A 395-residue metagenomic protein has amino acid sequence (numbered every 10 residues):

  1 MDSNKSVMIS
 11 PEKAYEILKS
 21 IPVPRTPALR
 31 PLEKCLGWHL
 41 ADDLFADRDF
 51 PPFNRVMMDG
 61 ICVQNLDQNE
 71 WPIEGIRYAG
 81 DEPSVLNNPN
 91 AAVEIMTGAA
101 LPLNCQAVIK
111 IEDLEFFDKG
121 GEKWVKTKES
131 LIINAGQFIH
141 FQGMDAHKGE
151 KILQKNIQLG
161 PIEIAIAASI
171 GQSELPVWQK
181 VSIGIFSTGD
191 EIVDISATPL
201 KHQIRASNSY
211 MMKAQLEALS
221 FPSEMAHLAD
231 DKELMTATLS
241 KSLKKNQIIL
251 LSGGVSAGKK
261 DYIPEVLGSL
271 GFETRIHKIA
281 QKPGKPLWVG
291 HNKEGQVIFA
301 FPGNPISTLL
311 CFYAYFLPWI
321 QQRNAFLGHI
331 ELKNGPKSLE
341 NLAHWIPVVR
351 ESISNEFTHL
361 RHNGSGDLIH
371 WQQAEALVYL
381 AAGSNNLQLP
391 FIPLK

Functional and structural regions predicted by a protein language model:
M1-L18, T198-L200, I204, N208 (+4 more regions): N-terminal intrinsically disordered, low-complexity, charge/repeat-rich segments that act as generic
D2-S173: Phosphate-interaction motifs
L29-E33, D42, A146, V266-K395: Flexible glycine/proline-rich
Q68, G98-A100, D190-E191, G254-K260 (+1 more regions): Short glycine-rich anion-binding loops that position phosphate/pyrophosphate groups of nucleotides and phosphorylated
A79-P89, V93-E94, Q106-V108, K213-G271: N-terminal small/polar loop signature for handling phosphorylated ligands or for N-terminal nucleophile
D81-P89, E174-Q179, V378-K395: Acidic/histidine-enriched ion/cofactor-binding microenvironments in catalytic or ligand-binding pockets
E94-M96, I185-T188, L251-S252, A280 (+1 more regions): Short beta-strand segments
F138-L251: Phosphate-binding glycine-rich loops and their immediate beta-loop-alpha structural context
